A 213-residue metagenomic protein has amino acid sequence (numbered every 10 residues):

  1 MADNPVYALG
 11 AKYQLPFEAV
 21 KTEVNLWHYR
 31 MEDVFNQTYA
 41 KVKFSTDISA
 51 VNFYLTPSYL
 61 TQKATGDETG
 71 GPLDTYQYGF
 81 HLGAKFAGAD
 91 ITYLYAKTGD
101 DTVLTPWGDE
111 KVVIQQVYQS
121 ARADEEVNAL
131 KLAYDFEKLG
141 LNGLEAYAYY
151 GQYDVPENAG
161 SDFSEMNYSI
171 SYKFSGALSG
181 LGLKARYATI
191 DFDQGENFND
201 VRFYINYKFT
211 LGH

Functional and structural regions predicted by a protein language model:
M1, N36-K41, A64-D74, V103-G108 (+2 more regions): Outer-membrane beta-barrel translocator domains and adjoining extracellular loop/strand segments of Gram-negative
M1-F44: Internal metal/ion-chelating core segments
D3-Y7, V34-T38, V51, D74-Y78 (+3 more regions): Residues that define the transmembrane beta-barrel architecture of outer-membrane proteins
A8-L9, L130, Y168, Y172 (+1 more regions): Outer-membrane beta-barrel "beta-signal"
Q14, K41-Q152: Detector for outer-membrane/organellar transmembrane beta-barrel domains, recognizing the amphipathic beta-strand
L15-T22, D47-F53, E137-L144, S175-L183 (+1 more regions): Short loop/turn motifs that connect adjacent beta-strands in outer-membrane beta-barrel proteins
E137-G182: A C-terminal functional module that forms or caps the active site or interfaces directly with catalytic machinery
R186, I190-D191: Transmembrane beta-barrel domains of Gram-negative outer membranes and organellar outer membranes
